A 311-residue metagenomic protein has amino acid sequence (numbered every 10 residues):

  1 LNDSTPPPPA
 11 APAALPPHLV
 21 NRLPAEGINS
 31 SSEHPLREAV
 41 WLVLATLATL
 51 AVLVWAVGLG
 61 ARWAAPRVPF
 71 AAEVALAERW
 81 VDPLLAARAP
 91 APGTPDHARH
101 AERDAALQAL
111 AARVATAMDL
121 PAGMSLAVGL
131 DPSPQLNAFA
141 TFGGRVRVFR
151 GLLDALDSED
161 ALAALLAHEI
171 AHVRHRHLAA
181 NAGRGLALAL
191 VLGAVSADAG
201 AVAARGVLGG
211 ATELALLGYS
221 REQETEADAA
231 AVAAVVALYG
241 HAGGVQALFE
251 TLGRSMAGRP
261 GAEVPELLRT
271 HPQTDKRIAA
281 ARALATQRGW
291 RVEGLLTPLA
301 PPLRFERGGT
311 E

Functional and structural regions predicted by a protein language model:
N2-E311: A Zn2+-metalloprotease active-site environment signal
